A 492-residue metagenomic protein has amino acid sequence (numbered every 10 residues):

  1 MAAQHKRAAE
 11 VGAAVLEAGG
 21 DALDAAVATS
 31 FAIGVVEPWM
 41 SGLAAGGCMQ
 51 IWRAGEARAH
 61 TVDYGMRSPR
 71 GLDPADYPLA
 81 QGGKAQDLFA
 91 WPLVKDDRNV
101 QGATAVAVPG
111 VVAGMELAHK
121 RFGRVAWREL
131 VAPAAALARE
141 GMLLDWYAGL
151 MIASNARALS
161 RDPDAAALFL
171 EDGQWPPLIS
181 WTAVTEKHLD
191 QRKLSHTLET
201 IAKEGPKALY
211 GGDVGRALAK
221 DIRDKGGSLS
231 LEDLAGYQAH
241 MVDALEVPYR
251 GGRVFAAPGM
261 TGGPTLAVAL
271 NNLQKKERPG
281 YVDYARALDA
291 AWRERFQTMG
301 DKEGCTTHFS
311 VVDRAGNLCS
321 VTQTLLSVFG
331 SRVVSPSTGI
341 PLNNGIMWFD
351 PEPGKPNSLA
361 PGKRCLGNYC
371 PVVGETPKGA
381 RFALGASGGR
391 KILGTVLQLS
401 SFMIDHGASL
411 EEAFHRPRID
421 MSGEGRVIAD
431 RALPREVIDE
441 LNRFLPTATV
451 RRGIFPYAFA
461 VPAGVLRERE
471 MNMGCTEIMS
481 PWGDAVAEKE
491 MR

Functional and structural regions predicted by a protein language model:
M1-E10, A14, A22-E204, L209-G211 (+3 more regions): Noncatalytic scaffold domains of N-terminal-nucleophile
V36-W39, G46-S68, A85, S228-S230 (+3 more regions): Active-site rim segments in enzyme catalytic domains, especially the processed small/beta chain of N-terminal
S41-R53, T307-V312, P371-V373, F459-R467 (+1 more regions): Short beta-strand scaffold segments in enzyme catalytic cores
D164, L270-L325, V334-T338, N344-G345 (+1 more regions): Internal maturation/activation junctions in enzymes
M241, E303-T306, G367-Y369: Short, small/polar residue-rich loop motifs at catalytic or cofactor-binding pockets
F255-G263, S310, T322-V333, L366 (+2 more regions): Glycine-rich phosphate/pyrophosphate-binding beta-alpha loops
Y281, D301, A315-N317, K363 (+2 more regions): Extended C-terminal subregions enriched in glycine
